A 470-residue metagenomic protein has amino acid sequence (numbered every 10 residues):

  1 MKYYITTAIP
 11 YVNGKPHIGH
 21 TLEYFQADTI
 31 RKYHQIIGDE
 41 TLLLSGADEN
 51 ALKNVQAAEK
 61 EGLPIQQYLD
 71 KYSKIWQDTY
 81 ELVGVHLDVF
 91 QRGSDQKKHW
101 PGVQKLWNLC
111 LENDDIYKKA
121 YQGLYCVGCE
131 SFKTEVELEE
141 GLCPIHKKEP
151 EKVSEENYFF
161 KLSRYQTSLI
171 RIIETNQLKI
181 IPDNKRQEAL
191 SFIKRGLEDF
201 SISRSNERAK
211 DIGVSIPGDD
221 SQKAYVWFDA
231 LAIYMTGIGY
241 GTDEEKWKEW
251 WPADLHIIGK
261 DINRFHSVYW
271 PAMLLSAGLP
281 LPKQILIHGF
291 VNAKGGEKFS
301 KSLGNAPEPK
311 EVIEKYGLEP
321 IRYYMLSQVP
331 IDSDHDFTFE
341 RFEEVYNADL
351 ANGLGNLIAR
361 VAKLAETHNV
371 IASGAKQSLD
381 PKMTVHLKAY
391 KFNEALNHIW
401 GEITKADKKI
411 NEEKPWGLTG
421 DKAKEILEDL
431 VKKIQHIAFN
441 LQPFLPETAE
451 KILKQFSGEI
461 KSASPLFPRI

Functional and structural regions predicted by a protein language model:
M1-K2, L42, G46, G62 (+9 more regions): Basic, alpha-helical terminal appendages of large translation-related enzymes
M1-S45, Q91, P101-G102, L142 (+2 more regions): Structured secondary-structure scaffolds
M1-Y117, V127-E130: N-terminal Rossmann-like or analogous alpha/beta NTP/dinucleotide-binding catalytic cores that position adenine
Q77-Y80, W107, L111, E198 (+6 more regions): Structural signal for well-ordered, non-membrane alpha-helices
D88-G93, D336-R341, G417-K424: Short, surface-exposed loop/turn segments at secondary-structure junctions
K148-K152: Short Cys/His-rich micro-motifs in 6-15 aa windows
D334-F339, D380-H386: Short, charged/polar, low-complexity loop and linker segments that flank or interrupt alpha-helical bundles
L396: Phosphate/pyrophosphate-binding loop motifs in nucleotide- or prenyl diphosphate-using proteins
